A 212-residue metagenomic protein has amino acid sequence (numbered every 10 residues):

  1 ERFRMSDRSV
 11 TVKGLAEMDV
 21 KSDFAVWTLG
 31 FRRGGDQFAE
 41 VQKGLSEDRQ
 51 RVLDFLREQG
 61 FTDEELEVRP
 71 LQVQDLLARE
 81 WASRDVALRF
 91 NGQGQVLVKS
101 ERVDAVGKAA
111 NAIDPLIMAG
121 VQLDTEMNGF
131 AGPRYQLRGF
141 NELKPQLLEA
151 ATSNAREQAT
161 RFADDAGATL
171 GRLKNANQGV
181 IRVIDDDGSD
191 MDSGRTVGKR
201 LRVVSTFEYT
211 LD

Functional and structural regions predicted by a protein language model:
E1-R161, D165-D212: Short, charged, surface-exposed interaction patches
